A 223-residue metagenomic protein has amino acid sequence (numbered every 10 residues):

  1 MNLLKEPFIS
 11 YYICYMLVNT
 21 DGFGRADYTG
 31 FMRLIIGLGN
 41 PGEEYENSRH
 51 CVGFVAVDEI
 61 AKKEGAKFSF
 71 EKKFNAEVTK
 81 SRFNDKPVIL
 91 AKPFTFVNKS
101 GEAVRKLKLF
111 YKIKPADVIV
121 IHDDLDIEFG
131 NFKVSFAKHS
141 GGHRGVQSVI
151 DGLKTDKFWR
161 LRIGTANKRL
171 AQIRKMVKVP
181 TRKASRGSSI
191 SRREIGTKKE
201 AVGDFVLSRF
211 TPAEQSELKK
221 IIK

Functional and structural regions predicted by a protein language model:
P7: Cationic, low-complexity basic patches in intrinsically disordered or flexible, solvent-exposed regions
Y11-Y12: Conserved catalytic region of serine esterases and O-acyltransferases that act on ester linkages in lipids
Y15-L17, F23-A137, Q147-R162, K168-G203: Nucleotide and nucleotide-moiety/phosphate-recognizing core
S140: Conserved TIR/SEFIR loop-to-helix hotspot centered on a Trp-containing motif with a nearby acidic residue
H143: Glycine-rich phosphate-binding loop at the start of an alpha helix
V146, I222: Short amphipathic alpha-helical/adjacent loop interface patches that line ligand and macromolecule-binding sites
D204-I221: Active-site-adjacent mobile loop/cap segments within catalytic or ligand-binding domains
